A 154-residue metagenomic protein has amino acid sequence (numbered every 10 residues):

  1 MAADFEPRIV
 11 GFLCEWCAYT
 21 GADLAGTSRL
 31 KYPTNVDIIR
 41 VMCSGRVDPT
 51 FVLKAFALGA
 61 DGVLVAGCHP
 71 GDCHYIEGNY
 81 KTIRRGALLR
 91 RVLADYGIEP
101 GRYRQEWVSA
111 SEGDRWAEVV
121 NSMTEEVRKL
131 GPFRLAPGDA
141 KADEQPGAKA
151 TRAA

Functional and structural regions predicted by a protein language model:
M1-A154: Iron-sulfur-associated redox domains of electron-transfer enzymes in respiratory and anaerobic energy metabolism
